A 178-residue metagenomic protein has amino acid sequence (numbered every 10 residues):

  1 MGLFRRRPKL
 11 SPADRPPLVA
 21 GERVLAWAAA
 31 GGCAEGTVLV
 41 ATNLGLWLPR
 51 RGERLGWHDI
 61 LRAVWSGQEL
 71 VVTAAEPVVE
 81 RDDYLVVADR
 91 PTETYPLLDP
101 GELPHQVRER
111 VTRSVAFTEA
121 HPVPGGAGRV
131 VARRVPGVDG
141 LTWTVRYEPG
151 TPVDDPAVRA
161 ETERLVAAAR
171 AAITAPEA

Functional and structural regions predicted by a protein language model:
M1-A178: Eukaryotic intrinsically disordered, low-complexity regulatory linkers and tails enriched in Ser/Thr/Pro
